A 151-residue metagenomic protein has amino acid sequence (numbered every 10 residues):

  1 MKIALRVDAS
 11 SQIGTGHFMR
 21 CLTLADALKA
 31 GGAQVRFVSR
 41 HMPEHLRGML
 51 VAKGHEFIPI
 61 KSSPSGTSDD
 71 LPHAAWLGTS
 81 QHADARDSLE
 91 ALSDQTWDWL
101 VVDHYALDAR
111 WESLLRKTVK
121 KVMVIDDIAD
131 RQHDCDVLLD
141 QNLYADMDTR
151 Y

Functional and structural regions predicted by a protein language model:
M1-G14: Nucleotide-activated donor-dependent transferases that construct or modify glycoconjugates
K2, D98-W99, V137: Structural motif
D8, R40, D127: Cofactor-binding loop segments of dinucleotide-utilizing enzymes, especially the Rossmann-like FAD- and NAD(P)+-binding
F18-L28: Short amphipathic alpha-helix
A30-R86: Conserved nucleotide-sugar phosphate-binding/catalytic loop shared by glycosyltransferases and other
L89-A106: Short N-terminal targeting/anchoring amphipathic segment
Y105-L114: An aromatic- and histidine-rich active-site surface loop
K120-Y151: Active-site-proximal region of nucleotide-activated glycan assembly enzymes, centered on histidine/acidic-rich loops
